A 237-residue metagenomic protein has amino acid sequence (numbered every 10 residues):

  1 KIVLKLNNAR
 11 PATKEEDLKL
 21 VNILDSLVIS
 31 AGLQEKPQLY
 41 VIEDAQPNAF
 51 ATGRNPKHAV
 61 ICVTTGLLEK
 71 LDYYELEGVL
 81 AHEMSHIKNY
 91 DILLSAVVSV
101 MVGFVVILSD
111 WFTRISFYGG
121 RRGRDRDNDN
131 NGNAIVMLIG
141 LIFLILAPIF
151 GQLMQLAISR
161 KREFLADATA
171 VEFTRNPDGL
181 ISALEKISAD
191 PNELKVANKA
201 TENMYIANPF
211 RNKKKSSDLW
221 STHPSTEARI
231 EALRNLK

Functional and structural regions predicted by a protein language model:
K1-L93, K195-N198: Peri-catalytic and regulatory segments of divalent metal-dependent proteins
K1-P11, Q152-A168: Transmembrane-cytosolic junction motif
K1-V3, D25, I29, L138-M154: Transmembrane alpha-helices and immediately adjacent membrane-cytoplasm interface residues in multi-pass integral
N22-S26, S99, A168, S182 (+1 more regions): Generic recognition of well-ordered alpha-helical segments within structured catalytic/regulatory domains
L24-V28, K161-N176: An active-site-proximal "capping" alpha-helix that borders the catalytic cofactor pocket
L33-H58, G119, G123-N131, L144 (+2 more regions): Active-site-proximal gating segments in proteases and membrane effectors
M84-S99, F112, D178: Catalytic Zn2+-binding segment of zinc metalloproteases
V100-N128: Post-HExxH zinc-binding segment in Zn-dependent metallohydrolases
